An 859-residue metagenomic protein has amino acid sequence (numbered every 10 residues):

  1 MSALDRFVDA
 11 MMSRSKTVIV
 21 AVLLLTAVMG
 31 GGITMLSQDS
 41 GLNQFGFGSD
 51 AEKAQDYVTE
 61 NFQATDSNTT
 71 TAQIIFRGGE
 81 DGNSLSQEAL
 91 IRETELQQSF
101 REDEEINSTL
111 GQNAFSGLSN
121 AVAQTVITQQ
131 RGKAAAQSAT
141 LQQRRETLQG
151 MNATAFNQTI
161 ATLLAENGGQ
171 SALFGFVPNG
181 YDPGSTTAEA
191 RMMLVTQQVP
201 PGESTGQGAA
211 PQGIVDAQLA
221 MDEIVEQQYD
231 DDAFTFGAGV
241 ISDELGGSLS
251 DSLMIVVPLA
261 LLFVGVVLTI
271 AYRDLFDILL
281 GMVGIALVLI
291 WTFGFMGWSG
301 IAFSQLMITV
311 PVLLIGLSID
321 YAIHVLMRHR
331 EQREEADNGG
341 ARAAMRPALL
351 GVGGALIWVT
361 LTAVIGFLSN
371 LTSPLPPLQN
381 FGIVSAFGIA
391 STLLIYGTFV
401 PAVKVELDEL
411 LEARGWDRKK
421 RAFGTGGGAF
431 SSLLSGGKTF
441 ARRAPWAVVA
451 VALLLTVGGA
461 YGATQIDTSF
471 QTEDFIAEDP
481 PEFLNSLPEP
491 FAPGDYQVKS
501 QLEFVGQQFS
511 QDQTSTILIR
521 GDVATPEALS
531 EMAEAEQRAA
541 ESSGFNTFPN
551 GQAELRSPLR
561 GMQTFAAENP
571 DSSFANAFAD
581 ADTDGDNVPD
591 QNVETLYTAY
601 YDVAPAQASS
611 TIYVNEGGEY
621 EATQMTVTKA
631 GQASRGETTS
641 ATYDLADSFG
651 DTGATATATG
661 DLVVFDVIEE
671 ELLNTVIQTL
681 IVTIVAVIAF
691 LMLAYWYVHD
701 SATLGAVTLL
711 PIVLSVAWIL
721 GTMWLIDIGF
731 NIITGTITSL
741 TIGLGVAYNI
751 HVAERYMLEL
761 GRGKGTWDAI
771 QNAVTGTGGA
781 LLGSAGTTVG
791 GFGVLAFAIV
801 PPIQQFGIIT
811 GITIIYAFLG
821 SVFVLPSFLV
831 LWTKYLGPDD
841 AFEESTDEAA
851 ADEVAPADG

Functional and structural regions predicted by a protein language model:
M1-N43, Q198-E473, G631-A633, D651-G859: Membrane-embedded transmembrane helical bundles of large multi-pass transporters/channels
S2-A260, G265-F276, L411-I681, V698 (+1 more regions): Feature of extramembrane
